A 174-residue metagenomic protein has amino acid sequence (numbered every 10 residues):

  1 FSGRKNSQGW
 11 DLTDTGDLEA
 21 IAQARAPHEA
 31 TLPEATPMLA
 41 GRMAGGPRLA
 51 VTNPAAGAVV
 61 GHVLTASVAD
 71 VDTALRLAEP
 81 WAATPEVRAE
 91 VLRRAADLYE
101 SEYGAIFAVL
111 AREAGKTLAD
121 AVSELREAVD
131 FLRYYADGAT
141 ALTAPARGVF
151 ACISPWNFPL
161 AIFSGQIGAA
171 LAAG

Functional and structural regions predicted by a protein language model:
F1-R76, P80-S101, A108-R112, K116 (+1 more regions): Terminal low-complexity tails and localization/encapsulation signals of metabolic enzymes
V87, A173-G174: Short, surface-exposed connector motifs at secondary-structure boundaries
Y99-Y103, Q166-I167: A glycine-rich, aromatic-flanked flexible loop/lid motif
A144-A173: Substrate-binding/gating loop at the entrance of the active-site cleft, primarily in PLP-dependent aminotransferase-like
